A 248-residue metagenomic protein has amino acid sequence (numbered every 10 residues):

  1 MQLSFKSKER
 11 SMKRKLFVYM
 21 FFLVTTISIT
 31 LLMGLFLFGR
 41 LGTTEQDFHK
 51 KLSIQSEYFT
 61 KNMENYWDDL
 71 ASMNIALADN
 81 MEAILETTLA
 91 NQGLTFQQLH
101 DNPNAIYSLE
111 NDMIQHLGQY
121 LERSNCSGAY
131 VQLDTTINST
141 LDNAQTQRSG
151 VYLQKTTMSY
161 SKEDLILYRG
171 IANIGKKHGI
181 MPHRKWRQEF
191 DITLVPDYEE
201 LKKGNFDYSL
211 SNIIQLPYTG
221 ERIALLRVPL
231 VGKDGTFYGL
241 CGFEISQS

Functional and structural regions predicted by a protein language model:
M1-E9: Short, Lys/Arg-rich, polar N-terminal cytosolic tail immediately upstream of the first transmembrane signal-anchor
R10-M20, T25-S108, N125: Juxtamembrane extracytoplasmic/periplasmic/luminal helical "stalk" adjacent to the first N-terminal
E45, M63, G118-Y120, I214-T219: Residues embedded in well-ordered secondary-structure elements
A71-P196: Extracytoplasmic/periplasmic sensory segments of membrane signal-transduction proteins
D112-L117, L240-S248: Solvent-exposed, extracytoplasmic
Q132-D134, V228, S246: Structured loops at beta-to-helix junctions and adjacent beta-edge loops in soluble globular domains
T136-N138, L216-P217, I245-S248: Solvent-exposed loop/turn segments at secondary-structure junctions within structured extracellular/periplasmic domains
L167-E244: Extracytoplasmic/periplasmic ligand-binding sensor regions of membrane-associated signaling proteins
